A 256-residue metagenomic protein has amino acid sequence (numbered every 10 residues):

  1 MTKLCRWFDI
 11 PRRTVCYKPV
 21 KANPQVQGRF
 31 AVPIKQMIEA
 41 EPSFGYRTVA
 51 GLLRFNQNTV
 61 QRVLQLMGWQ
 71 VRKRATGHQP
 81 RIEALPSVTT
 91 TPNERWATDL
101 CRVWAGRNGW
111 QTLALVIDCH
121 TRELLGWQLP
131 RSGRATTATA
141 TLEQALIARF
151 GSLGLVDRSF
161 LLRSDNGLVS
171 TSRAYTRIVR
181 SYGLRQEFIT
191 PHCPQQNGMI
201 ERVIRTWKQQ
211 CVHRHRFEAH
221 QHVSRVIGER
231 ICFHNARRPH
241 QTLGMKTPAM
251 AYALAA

Functional and structural regions predicted by a protein language model:
M1-A256: Charged DNA-binding/catalytic regions of mobile-element recombinases
